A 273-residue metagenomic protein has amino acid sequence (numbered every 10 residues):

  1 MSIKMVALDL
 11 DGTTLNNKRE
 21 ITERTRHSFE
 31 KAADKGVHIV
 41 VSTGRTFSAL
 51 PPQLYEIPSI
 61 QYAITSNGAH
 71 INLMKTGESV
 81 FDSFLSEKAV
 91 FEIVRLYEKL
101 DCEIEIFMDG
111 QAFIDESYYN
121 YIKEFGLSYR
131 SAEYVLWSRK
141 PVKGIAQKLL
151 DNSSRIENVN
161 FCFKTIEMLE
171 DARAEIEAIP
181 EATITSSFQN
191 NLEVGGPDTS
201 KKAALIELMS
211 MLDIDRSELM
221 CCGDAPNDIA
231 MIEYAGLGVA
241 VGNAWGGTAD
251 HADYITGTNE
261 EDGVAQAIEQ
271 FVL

Functional and structural regions predicted by a protein language model:
M1-L8, H27, D34: Non-catalytic pre-domain segments flanking phosphatase-related domains
M1-M5, N16, T22, E177 (+1 more regions): Mg2+-dependent phosphoryl-transfer enzymes with acidic/Ser/Thr/Gly-rich catalytic loops
R19-V37, F84-A89, V142-A146, D198-S210 (+1 more regions): Short, acidic loop-to-helix structural element flanking the phosphoryl-transfer center in phosphate-processing enzymes
E23-S128: Active-site phosphate-binding/coordination module
G36-V40, S59-Q61, N158, S217-E218 (+1 more regions): Short active-site oxyanion
H38, E103, T183, L237-G238 (+1 more regions): Residue-level detector of anion-binding/catalytic polar loops
L96, L100, F107-C222: Conserved acidic, metal-coordinating active-site core of Asp-based, Mg2+-dependent phosphoryl-transfer enzymes
